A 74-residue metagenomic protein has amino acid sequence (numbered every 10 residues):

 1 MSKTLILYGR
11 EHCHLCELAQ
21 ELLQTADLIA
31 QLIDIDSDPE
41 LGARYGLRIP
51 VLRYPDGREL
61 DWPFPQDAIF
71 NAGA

Functional and structural regions predicted by a protein language model:
M1-A26: Local sequence-structure signature of Cys/Sec-based thiol-disulfide redox active-site neighborhoods
Y8, I33, D61: Small/polar loops that bind or transfer phosphate-bearing groups
E17-L18, R44, F64: Generic recognition of short, well-ordered alpha-helical segments
Q20-L28, L52, I69-G73: Alpha-helix C-terminal capping segments
I29-P39, G46: Thiol-based oxidoreductase modules, predominantly thioredoxin-like and allied folds used for disulfide exchange
G46-L52: Structural micro-motif
P55-A74: Non-catalytic, surface beta->alpha helical segment in thiol-disulfide oxidoreductase systems
